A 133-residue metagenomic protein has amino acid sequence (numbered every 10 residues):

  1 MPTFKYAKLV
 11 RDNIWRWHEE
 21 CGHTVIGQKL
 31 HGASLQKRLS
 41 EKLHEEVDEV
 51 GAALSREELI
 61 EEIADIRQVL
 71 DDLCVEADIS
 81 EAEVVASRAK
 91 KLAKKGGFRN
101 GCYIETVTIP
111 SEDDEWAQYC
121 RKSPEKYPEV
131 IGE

Functional and structural regions predicted by a protein language model:
M1-E133: Flexible "arm" and connector segments at domain edges
